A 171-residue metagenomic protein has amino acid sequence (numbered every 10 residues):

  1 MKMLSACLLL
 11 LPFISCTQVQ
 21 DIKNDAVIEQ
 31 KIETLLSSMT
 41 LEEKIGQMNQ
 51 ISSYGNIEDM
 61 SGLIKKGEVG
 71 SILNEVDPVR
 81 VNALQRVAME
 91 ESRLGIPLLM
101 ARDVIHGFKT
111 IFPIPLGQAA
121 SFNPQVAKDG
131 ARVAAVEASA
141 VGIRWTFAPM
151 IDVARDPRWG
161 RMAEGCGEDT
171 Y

Functional and structural regions predicted by a protein language model:
M1-L9: Sec-dependent signal peptide recognition, specifically the positively charged N-region followed immediately by
I14-S15: C-terminal motif of bacterial Sec signal peptides marking the signal peptidase cleavage site
Q18-Y171: N-terminal beta-rich core of secreted/periplasmic extracellular enzymes
